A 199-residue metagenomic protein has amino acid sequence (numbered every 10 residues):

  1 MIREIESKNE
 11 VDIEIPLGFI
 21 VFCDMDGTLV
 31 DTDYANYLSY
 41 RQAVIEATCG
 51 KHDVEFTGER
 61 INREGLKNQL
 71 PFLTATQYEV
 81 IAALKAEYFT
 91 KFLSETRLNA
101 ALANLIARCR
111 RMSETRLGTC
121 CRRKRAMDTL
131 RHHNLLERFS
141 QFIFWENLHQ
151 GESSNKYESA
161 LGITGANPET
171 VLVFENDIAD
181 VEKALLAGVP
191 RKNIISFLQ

Functional and structural regions predicted by a protein language model:
M1-C23, Q77, T170: Non-catalytic pre-domain segments flanking phosphatase-related domains
I13-I15, C109, G165: Short, flexible hinge/linker loops that cap or flank conserved catalytic cores
P16-M25, L29-A100: N-terminal helical cap/lid subdomain that shapes the substrate entry/recognition surface in HAD-like hydrolases
A35, I61, R97-A101, C121-R122 (+3 more regions): Short beta->alpha linker loops
Y37-R41, H133-L135, V189-R191: Glycine-rich, phosphate-binding/catalytic loops in enzymes
T90-L117, S154: Short, acidic loop-to-helix structural element flanking the phosphoryl-transfer center in phosphate-processing enzymes
A103-A107, Y157, D177-K183, R191-Q199: Short glycine/proline-centered loop/turn elements that form peptide/ligand docking sites
R116, R122-L172, I178-L186: Substrate-recognition "cap/lid" segment bordering the active-site pocket of phosphatases
